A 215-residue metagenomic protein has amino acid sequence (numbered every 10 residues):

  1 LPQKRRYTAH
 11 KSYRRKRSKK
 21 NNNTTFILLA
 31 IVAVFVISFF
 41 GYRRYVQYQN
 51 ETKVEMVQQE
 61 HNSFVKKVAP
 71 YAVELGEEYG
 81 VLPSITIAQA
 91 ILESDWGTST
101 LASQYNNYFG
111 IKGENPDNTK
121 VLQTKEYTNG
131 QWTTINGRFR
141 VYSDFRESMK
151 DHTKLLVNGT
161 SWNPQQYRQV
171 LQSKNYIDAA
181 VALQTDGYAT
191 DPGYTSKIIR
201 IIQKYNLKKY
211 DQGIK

Functional and structural regions predicted by a protein language model:
L1-L92, W96-K215: Catalytic cores of secreted/periplasmic lytic hydrolases that degrade extracellular macromolecules
